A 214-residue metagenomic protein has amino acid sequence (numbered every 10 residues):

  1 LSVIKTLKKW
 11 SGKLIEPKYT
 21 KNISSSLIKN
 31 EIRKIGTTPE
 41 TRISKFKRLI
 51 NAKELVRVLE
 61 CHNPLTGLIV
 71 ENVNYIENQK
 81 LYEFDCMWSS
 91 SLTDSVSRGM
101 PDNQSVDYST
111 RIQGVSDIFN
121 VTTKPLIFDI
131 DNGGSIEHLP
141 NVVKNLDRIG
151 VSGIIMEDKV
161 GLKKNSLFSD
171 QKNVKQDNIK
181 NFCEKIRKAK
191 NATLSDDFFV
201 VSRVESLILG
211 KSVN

Functional and structural regions predicted by a protein language model:
L1-T41: Classical nucleotidyltransferase
E40-N214: Alpha/beta enzyme core
